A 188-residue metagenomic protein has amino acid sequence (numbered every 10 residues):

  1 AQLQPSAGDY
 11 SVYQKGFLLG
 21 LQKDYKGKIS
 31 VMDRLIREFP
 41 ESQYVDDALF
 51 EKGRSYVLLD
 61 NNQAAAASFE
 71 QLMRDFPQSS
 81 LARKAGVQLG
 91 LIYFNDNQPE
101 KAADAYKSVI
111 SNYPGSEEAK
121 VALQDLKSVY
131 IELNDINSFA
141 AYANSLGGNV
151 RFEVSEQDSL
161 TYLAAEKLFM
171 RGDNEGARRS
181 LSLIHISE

Functional and structural regions predicted by a protein language model:
A1-S187: Acidic, polar-rich low-complexity tracts and alpha-helical solenoid repeat scaffolds
